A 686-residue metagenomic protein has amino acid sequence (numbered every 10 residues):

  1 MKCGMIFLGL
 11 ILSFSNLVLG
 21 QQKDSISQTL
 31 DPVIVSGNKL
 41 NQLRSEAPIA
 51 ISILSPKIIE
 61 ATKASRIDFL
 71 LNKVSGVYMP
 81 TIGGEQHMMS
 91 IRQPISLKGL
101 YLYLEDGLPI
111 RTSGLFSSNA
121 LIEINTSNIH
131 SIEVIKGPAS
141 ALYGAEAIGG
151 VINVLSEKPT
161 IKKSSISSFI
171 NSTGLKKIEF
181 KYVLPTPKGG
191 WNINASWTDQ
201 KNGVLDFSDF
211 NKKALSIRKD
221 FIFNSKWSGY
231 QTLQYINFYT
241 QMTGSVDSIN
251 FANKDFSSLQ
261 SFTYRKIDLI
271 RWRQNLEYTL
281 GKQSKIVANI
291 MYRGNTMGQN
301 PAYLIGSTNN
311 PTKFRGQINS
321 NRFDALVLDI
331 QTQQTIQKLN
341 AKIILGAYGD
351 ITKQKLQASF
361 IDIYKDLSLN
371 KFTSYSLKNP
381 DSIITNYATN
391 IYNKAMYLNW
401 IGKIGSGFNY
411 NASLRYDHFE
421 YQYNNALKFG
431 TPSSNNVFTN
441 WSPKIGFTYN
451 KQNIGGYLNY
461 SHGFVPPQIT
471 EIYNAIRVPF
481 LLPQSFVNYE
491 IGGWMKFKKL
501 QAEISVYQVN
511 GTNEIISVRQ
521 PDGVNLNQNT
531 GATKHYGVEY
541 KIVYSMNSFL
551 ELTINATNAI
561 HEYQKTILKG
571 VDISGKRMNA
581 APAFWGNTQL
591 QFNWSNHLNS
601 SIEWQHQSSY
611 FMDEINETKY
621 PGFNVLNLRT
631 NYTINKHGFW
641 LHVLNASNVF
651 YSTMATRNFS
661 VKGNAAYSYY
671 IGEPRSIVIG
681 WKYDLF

Functional and structural regions predicted by a protein language model:
S27-E60, M88: N-terminal periplasmic "start-of-domain" segments of outer-membrane beta-barrel proteins
I51, D68-L108, T112: Extracytoplasmic beta-strand/coil segments of soluble accessory domains associated with Gram-negative outer-membrane
L100, L108-K136, V154-E157: Short acidic/polar hinge/loop motifs at secondary-structure boundaries that mediate gating or recognition
I170-D199, L205-Q241, F262-K285, Y292: Transmembrane beta-barrel wall of Gram-negative outer-membrane proteins
F180-L184, K285-M291, N295-Q299, K451-S461 (+2 more regions): Membrane-embedded beta-barrel scaffold of Gram-negative outer-membrane proteins
I222-I236, K266-A426, T448-N450, L500-V506 (+1 more regions): Face-selective signature of the C-terminal outer-membrane beta-barrel domain
S406, Y410, F419, V506-N510 (+2 more regions): Gram-negative outer-membrane beta-barrel transporters
T512, L552-N555, I560, S609-F611 (+1 more regions): C-terminal beta-signal and adjacent terminal beta-strands/loops of Gram-negative outer-membrane beta-barrel proteins
